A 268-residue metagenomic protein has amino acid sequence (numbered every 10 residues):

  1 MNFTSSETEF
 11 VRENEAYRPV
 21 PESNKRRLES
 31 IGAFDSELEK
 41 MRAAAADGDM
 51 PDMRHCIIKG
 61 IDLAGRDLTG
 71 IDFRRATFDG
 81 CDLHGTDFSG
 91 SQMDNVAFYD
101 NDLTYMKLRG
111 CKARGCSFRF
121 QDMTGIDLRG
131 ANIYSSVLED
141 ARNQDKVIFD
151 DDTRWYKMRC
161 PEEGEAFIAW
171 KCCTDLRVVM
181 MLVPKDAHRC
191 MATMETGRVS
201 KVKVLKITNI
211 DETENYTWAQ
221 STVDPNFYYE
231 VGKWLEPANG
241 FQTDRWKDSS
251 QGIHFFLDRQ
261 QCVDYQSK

Functional and structural regions predicted by a protein language model:
N2-L176, R189: Tandem repeat scaffolds
P51, V178-V179, I253-H254: A broad, low-specificity signal marking well-ordered, structured residues that form hydrophobic/aromatic
R66, A192-T193, Q266-S267: Short, glycine/acidic-enriched capping/hinge loops at junctions between secondary-structure elements
A131, M181-P184, F256-L257: Short His-Asn-centered micro-motif
P161-S250: Non-catalytic interaction/regulatory modules that flank or connect domains
R245-Q266: Extended catalytic/binding region for NAD+/ADP-ribose chemistry, centered on the ART fold
